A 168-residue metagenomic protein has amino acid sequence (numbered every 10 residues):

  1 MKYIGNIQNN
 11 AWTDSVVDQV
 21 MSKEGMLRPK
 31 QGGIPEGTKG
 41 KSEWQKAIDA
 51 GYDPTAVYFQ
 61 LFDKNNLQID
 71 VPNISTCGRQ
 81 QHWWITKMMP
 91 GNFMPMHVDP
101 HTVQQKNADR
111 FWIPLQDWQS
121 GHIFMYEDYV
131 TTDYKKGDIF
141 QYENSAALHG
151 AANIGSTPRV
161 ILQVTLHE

Functional and structural regions predicted by a protein language model:
M1-C77: Non-heme Fe(II)/2-oxoglutarate
K30-G40, M88, Q116, E143 (+1 more regions): Structured loops at beta-to-helix junctions and adjacent beta-edge loops in soluble globular domains
H82-W83, A108-R110: Short, surface-exposed beta-edge/turn micro-motifs
I85-K106: Conserved short histidine dyad/triad with adjacent acidic residue
H101, H149-G155: Short proline/glycine-enriched turn/loop segments at secondary-structure junctions
D109-L115, I139-Y142, S156-E168: A short hydrophobic beta-strand segment most commonly corresponding to one strand of the jelly-roll/cupin
P114-K135: A short beta-strand-loop-beta hairpin characteristic of the jelly-roll/cupin
T132-L148: Conserved metal-binding segment of the jelly-roll/cupin
